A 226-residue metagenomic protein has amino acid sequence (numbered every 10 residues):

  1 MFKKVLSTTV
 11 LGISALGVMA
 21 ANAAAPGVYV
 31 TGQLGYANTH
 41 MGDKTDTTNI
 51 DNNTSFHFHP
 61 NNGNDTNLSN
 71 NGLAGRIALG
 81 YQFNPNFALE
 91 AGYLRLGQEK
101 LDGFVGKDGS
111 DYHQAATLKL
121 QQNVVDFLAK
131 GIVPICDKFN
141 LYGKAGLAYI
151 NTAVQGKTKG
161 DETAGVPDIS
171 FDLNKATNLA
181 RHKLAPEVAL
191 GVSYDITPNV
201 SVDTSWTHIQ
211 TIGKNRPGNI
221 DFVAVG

Functional and structural regions predicted by a protein language model:
F2-L6, V10, M19-G226: Gram-negative outer-membrane beta-barrel domains
